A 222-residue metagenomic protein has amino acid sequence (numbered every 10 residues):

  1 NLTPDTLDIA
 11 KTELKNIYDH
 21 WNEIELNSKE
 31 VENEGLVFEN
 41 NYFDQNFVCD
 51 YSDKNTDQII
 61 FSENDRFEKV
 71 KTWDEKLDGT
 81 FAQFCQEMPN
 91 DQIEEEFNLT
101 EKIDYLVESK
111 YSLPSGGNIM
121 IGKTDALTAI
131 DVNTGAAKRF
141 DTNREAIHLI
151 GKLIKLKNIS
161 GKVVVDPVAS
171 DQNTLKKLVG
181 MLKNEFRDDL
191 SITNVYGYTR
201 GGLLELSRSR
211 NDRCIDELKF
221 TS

Functional and structural regions predicted by a protein language model:
N1-S222: DE-rich acidic low-complexity regions and acidic surface loops
